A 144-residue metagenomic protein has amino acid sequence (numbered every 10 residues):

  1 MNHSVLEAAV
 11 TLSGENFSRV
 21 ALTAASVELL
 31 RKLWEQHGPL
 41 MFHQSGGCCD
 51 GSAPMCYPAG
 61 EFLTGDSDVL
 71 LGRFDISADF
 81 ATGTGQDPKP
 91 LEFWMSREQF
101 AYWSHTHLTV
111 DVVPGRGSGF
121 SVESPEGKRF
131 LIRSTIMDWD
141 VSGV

Functional and structural regions predicted by a protein language model:
M1-V144: Domain-level signature for proteins that mediate thiol-based redox and metal-cofactor handling
